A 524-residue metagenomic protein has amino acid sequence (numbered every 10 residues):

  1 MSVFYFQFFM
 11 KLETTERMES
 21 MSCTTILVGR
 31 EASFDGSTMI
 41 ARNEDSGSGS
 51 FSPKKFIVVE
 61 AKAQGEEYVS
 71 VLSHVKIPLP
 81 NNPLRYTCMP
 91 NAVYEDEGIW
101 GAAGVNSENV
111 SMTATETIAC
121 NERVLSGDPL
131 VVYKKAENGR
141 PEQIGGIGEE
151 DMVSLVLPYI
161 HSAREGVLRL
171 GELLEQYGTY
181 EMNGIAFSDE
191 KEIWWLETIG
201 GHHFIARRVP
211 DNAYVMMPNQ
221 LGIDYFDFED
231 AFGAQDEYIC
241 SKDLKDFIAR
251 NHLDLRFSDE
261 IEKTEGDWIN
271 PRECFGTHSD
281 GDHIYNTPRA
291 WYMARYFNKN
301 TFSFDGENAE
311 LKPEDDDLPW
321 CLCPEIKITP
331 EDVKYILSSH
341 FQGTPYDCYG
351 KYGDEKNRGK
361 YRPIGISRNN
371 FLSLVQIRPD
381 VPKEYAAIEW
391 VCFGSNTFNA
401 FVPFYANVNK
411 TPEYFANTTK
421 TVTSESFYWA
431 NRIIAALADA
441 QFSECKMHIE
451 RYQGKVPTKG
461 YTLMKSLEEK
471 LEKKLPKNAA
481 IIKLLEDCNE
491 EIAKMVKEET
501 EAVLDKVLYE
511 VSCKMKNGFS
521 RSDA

Functional and structural regions predicted by a protein language model:
V3-S20: Short, Lys/Arg-enriched N-terminal segments with co-localized hydrophobic residues within the first ~10-30 amino acids
E19-M21, T179, I364-N370: A short catalytic or substrate-binding loop motif that flags glycine-/basic-rich loops and adjacent residues that bind
S22-E149, R169-A309: A contiguous strand-loop segment
V153-Y159: Short, well-ordered beta-strand elements within core beta-sheets of diverse protein domains
Y159-E165: Short, charged, surface-exposed loops that flank catalytic or proteolytic processing sites
F247-D380: Glycine-rich, aromatic-lined ligand/substrate-binding cores of catalytic and carbohydrate-binding domains
Q342, Y346-E472: Substrate-recognition/cap regions that form aromatic- and gly/pro-loop-enriched pockets for small-molecule ligands
G454-A524: Histidine-centered catalytic/metal-binding microenvironments
